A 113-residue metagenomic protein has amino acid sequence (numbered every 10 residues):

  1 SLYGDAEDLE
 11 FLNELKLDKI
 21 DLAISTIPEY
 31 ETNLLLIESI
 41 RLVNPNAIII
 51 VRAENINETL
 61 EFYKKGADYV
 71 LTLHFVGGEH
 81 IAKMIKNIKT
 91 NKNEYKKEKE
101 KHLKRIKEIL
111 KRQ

Functional and structural regions predicted by a protein language model:
S1-Q113: Cytosolic regulatory regions of ion transport systems
